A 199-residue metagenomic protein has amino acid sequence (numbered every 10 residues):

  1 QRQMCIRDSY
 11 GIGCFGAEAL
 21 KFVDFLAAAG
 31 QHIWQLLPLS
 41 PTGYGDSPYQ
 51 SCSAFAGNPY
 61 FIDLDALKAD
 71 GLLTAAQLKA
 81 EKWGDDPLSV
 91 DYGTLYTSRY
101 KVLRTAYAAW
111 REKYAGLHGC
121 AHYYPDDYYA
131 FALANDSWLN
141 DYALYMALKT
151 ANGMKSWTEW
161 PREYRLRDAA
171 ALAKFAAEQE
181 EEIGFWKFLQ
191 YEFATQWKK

Functional and structural regions predicted by a protein language model:
R2-C5: Short, small-residue-biased leader/transition segments that mark boundaries at the very start of proteins
G11-C14, L36: Active-site-adjacent substrate/metal-binding segments within catalytic domains of carbohydrate-active enzymes
C14-F25: Short, acidic/polar
L26, L36, Y145: Conserved, mostly hydrophobic/aromatic
Q35-G45: Short, solvent-exposed turn/loop segments enriched in Gly/Ser/Thr/Pro and often Arg
P48-A75: Acidic, His- and aromatic-enriched active-site or binding-groove loops in soluble protein domains that engage sugars
T74-K199: Active-site-proximal, well-structured secondary-structure segments within enzyme catalytic domains
